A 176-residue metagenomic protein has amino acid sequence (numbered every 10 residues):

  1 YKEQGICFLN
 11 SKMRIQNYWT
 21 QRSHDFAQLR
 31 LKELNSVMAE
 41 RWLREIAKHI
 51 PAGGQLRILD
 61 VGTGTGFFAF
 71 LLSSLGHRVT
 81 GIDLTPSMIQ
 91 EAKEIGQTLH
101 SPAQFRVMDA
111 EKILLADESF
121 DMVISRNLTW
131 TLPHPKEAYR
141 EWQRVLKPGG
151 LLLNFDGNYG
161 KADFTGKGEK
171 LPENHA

Functional and structural regions predicted by a protein language model:
Y1-Q4: Conserved small/polar residues in nucleotide/adenosyl-binding loops
F8-G54, F67-L71, E91: Conserved class I S-adenosyl-L-methionine
L59-V61, T65-K112: Class I SAM-dependent methyltransferase SAM/SAH-binding core
E111-M122: A short acidic, Gly/Pro-enriched loop at the edge of an enzyme's catalytic core that lines a small-molecule cofactor
M122-P135: A short SAM/SAH-binding and catalytic strip from SAM-dependent methyltransferases
K136-P148: A short glycine-rich, Lys/Arg-flanked "PGG" loop and its adjoining helix->strand segment in the class I
L151-A176: Conserved class I S-adenosyl-L-methionine
